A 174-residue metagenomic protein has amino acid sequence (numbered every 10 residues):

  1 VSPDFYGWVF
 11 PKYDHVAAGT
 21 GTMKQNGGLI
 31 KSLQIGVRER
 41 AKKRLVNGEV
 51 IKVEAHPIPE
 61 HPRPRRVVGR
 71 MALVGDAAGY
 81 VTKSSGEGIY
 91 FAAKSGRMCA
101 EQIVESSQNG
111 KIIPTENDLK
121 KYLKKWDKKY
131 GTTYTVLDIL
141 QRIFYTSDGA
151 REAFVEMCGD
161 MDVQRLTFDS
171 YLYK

Functional and structural regions predicted by a protein language model:
V1-I30: Conserved FAD-binding catalytic core of PHBH/FMO-like flavoproteins
S2, P59, V81-T82, Y90-A92 (+3 more regions): Generic, ordered loop/turn and secondary-structure boundary motif
K12-V16, M23, I35, S95 (+1 more regions): An anion/pyrophosphate-binding glycine-rich loop and adjacent beta-alpha core in soluble alpha-beta enzymes
G21, S84-E87, G110, R142: Conserved short-loop catalytic and cofactor-binding motifs
N26-I103: FAD/FMN-dependent oxidoreductases across multiple families
V104-K174: C-terminal helical "tail/cap" subdomain of flavin- and related membrane-associated enzymes
